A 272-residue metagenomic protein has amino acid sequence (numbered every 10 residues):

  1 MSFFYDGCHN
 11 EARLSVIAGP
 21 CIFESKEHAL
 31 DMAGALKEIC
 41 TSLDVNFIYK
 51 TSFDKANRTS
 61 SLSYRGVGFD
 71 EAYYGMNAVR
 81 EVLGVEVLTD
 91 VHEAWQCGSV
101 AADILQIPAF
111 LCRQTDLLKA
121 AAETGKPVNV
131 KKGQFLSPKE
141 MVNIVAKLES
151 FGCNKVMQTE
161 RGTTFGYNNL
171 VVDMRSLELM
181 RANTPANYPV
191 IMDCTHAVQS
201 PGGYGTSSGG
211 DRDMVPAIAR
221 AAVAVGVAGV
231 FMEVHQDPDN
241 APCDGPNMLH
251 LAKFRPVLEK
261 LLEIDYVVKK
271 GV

Functional and structural regions predicted by a protein language model:
M1-I17, Y74, Y266-V272: N-terminal amphipathic alpha-helix/helix-capping segment at the start of soluble metabolic enzymes
E11-S15, L43-F47, E81-V87, A102-D103 (+4 more regions): Short, well-ordered coil/turn segments that N-cap beta-strands
V16, P20-A29, F47-F69, V234-G245: Glycine-rich, proline-tolerant flexible connector loops at the mouths of alpha/beta enzymes
F23-L36, V67-Y74, G209-A217: Glycine-rich anion/phosphate-binding loops
L36-L43, L62-L88, A120-P127, L177-V190 (+1 more regions): Alpha-helix-loop-beta-strand connector modules within alpha/beta enzyme cores
V67-G68, V82-C97, D103-D116, K126-P138 (+1 more regions): Catalytic beta/alpha-barrel core
G125, N129-V234: Catalytic alpha/beta core domains of metabolic enzymes, predominantly
A221-V272: Structured C-terminal cap/extension of enzyme domains
